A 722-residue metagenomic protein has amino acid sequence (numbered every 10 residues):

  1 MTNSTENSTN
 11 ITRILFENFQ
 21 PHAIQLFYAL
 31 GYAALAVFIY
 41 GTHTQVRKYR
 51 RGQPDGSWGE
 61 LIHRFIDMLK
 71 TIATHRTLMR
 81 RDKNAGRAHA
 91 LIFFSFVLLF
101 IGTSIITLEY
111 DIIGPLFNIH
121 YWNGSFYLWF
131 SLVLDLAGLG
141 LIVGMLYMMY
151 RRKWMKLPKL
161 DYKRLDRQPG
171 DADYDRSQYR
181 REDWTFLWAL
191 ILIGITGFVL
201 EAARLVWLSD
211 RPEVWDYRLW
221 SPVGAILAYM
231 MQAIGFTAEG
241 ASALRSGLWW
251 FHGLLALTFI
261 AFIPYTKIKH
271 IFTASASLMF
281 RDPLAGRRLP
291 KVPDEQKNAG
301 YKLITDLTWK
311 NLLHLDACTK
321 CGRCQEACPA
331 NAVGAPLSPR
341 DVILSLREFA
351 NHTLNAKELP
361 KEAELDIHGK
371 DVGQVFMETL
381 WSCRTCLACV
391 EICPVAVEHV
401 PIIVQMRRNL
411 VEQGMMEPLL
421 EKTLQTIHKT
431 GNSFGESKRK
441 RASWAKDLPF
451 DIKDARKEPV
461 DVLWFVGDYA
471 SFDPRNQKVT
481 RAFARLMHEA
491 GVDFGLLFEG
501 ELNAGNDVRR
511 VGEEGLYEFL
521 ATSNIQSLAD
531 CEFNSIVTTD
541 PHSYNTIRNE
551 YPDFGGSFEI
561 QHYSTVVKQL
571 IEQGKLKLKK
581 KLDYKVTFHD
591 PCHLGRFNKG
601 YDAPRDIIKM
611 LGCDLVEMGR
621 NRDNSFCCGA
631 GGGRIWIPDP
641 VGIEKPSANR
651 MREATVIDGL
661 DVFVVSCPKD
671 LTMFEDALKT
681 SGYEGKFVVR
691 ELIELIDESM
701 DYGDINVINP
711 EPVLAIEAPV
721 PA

Functional and structural regions predicted by a protein language model:
M1-F16, Y110-W129, R164-D171, A203-L244: Membrane-interfacial helical/loop segments at transmembrane boundaries in membrane proteins
E6-W154, D306-L315, R340-I343, A350-Y551 (+3 more regions): Iron-sulfur-cluster electron-transfer modules
L30-F38, G138-M145, I191-L192, A243-S275: Alpha-helical membrane-embedded segments
F38-S57, L108-I113, Y147-Y162, V199-D216 (+3 more regions): Juxtamembrane/interface segments at transmembrane-helix termini
Y49-A73, K156-Q178, P212-Y229, F272-Y301 (+3 more regions): Juxtamembrane inter-helical linkers in multi-pass membrane proteins
S57-W58, R81-A88, Y121-V133, L160-L192 (+2 more regions): Membrane-interface segments at loop-to-transmembrane junctions
E213-W215, S246, I260-C383: Ferredoxin-type iron-sulfur electron-transfer modules and their immediate structural context
V466-E559, H593-A722: Cofactor-cradling patches in redox/metallo enzymes
